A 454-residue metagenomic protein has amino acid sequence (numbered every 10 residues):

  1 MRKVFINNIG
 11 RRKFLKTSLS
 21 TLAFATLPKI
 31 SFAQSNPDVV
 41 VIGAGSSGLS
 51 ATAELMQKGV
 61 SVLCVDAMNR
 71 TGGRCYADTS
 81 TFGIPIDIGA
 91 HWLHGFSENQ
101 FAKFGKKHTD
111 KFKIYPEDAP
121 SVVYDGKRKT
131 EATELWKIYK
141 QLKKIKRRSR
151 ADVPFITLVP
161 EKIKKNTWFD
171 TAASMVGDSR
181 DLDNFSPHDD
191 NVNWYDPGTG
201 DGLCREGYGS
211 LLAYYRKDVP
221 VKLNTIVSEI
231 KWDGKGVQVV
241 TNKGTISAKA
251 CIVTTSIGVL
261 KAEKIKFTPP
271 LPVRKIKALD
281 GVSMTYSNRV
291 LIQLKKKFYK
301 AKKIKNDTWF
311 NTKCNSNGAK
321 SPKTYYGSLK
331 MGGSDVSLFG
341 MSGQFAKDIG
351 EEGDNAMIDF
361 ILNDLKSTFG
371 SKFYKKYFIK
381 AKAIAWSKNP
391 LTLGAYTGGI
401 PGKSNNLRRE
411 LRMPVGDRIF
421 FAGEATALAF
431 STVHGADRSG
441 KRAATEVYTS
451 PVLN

Functional and structural regions predicted by a protein language model:
R2-N454: FAD-dinucleotide binding site
